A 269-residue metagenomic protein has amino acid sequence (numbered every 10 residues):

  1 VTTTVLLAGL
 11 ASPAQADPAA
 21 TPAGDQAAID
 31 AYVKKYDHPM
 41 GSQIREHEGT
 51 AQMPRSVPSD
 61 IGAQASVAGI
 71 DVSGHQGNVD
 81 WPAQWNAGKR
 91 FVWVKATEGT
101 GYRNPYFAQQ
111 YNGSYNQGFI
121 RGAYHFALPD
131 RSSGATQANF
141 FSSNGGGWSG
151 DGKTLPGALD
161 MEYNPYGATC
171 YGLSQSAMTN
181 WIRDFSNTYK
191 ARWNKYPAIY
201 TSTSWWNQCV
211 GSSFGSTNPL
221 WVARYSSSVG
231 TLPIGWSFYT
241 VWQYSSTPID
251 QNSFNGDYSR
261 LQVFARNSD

Functional and structural regions predicted by a protein language model:
V1-P18: Secretory targeting and sorting signals
V1-T3, A20, G49, G99: Intrinsically disordered/low-complexity terminal segments and short unstructured peptides
D17-Q76, G211-D269: Functionally critical loop-and-helix segments that line ligand-binding/catalytic clefts of soluble enzyme domains
V57-D184, K190-R192: Substrate-binding cleft of extracellular glycoside hydrolase catalytic domains
W81-N86, S176, S204-Q208, R260-D269: Short alpha-helical interface patches
T100, P129-R131, W205, S228 (+1 more regions): Surface-exposed, flexible loop/turn segments at secondary-structure boundaries
L155-G235: Catalytic domains of cell-wall/extracellular-matrix polysaccharide-remodeling enzymes, centered on de-N-acetylation
